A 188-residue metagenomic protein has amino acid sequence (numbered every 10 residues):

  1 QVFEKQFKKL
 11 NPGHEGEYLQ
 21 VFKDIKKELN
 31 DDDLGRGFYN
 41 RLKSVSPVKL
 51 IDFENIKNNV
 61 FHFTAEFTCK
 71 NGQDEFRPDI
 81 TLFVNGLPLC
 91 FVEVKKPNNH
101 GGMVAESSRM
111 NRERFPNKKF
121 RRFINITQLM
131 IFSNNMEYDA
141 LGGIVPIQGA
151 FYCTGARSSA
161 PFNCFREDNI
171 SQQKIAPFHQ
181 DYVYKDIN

Functional and structural regions predicted by a protein language model:
Q1-N188: An alpha-helical interface "stripe"
